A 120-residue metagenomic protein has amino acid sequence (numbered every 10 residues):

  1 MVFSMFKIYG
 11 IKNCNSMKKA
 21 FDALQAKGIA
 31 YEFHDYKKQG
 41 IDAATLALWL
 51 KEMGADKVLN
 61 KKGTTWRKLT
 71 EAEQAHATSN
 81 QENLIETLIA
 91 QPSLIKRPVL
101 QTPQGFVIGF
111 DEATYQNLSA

Functional and structural regions predicted by a protein language model:
V2-A23, E32-Y36: Local sequence-structure signature of Cys/Sec-based thiol-disulfide redox active-site neighborhoods
I29: Short phosphate-binding/catalytic loops that engage adenosine nucleotides
Y36-L118: Thiol/selenol-based redox catalytic cores and closely related redox-interacting motifs
